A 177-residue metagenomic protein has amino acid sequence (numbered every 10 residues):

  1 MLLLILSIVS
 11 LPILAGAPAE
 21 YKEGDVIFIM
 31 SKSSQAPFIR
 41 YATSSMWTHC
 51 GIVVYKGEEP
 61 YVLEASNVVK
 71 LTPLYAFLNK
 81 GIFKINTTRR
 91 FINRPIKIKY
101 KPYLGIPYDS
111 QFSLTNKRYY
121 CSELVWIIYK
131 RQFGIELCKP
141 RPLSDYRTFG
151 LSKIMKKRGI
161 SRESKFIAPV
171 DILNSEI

Functional and structural regions predicted by a protein language model:
M1-S7: Sec-dependent signal peptide recognition, specifically the positively charged N-region followed immediately by
L3, I13-L14: Cleavable N-terminal signal peptides
E23-D25: Loop/turn positions that initiate beta-strands
I29-T88, I106-Y119, I135: Glycine-rich catalytic cores of cysteine/serine-nucleophile enzymes that process amide/ester linkages in cell-envelope
I92-Y100, K117, C121-L124: Stable alpha-helical elements in mature extracytoplasmic
T115-I177: Activation targets extended, charge/polar-rich intrinsically disordered C-terminal tails
